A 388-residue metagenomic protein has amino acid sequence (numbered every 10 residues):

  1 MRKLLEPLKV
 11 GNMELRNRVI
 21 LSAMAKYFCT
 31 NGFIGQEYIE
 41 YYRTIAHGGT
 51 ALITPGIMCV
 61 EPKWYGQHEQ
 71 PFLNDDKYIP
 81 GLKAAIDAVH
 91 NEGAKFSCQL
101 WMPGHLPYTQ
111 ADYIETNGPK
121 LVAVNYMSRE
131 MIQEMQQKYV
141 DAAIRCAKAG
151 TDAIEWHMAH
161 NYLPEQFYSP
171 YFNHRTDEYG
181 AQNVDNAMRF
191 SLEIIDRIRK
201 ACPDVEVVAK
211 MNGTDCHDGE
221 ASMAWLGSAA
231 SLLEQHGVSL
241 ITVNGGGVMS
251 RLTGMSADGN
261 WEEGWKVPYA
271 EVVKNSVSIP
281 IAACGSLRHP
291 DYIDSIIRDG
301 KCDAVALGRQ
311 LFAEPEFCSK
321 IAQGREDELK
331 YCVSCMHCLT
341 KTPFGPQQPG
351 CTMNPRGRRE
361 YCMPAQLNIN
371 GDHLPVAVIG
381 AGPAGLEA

Functional and structural regions predicted by a protein language model:
M1-I379, P383-A388: Flavin-dependent oxidoreductase catalytic cores
